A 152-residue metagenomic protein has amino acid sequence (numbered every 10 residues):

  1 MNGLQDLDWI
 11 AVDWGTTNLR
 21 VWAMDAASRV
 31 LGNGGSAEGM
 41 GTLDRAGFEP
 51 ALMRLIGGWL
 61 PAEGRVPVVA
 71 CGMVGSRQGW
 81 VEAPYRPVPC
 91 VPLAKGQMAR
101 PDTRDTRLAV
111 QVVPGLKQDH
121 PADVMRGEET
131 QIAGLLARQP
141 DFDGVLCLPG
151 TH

Functional and structural regions predicted by a protein language model:
N2-D6, R107-V145: Conserved phosphate-binding catalytic cores of ATP/NTP-utilizing and phosphoryl-transfer enzymes
W9-D13, P67-V69, G144-L148: Short glycine-aspartate micro-motif
W9-G47: Short glycine-rich, Thr/Ser-proximal phosphate-binding strand/loop in the N-terminal lobe of ATP-dependent enzymes
V12-N18, M73, L148-H152: A short acidic Gly-Thr/Ser loop motif
A26-R29, P61-A62, A137-V145: Secondary-structure boundary elements
A27, L52-M53, V66-V69: Non-catalytic, solvent-exposed interaction/assembly segments
A46-W59: Short, well-ordered amphipathic alpha-helical segments that serve as non-catalytic structural scaffolds within diverse
W59-M125: Short beta-strand-loop/turn "lid" adjacent to the catalytic site in phosphate-handling enzymes
